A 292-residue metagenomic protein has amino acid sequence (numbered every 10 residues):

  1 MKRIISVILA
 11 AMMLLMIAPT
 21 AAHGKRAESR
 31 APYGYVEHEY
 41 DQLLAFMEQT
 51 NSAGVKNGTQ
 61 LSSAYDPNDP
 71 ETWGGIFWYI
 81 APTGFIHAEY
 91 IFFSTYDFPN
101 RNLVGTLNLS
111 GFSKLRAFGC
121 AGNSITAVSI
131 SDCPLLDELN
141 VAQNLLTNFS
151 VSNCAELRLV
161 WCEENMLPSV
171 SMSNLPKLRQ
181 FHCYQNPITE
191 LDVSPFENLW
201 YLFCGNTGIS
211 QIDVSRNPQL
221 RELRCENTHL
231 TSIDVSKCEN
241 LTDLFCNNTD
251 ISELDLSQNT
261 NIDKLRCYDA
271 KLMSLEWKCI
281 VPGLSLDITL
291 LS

Functional and structural regions predicted by a protein language model:
I4-I8, M13, P19-A117, P134 (+7 more regions): N-terminal capping/linker segments that flank leucine-rich repeat
P82-G84, G111, A121, D132 (+13 more regions): C-terminal capping segment of individual leucine-rich repeats
E89-F93, F118-C120, D137-V141, V160-C162 (+6 more regions): Conserved hydrophobic beta-strand positions in leucine-rich repeat
R101-N102, N123, V141-N144, N165 (+6 more regions): Consensus "Asn ladder" position of solenoid repeat domains
T106-L107, V128, F149, V170-M172 (+5 more regions): Canonical leucine-rich repeat
